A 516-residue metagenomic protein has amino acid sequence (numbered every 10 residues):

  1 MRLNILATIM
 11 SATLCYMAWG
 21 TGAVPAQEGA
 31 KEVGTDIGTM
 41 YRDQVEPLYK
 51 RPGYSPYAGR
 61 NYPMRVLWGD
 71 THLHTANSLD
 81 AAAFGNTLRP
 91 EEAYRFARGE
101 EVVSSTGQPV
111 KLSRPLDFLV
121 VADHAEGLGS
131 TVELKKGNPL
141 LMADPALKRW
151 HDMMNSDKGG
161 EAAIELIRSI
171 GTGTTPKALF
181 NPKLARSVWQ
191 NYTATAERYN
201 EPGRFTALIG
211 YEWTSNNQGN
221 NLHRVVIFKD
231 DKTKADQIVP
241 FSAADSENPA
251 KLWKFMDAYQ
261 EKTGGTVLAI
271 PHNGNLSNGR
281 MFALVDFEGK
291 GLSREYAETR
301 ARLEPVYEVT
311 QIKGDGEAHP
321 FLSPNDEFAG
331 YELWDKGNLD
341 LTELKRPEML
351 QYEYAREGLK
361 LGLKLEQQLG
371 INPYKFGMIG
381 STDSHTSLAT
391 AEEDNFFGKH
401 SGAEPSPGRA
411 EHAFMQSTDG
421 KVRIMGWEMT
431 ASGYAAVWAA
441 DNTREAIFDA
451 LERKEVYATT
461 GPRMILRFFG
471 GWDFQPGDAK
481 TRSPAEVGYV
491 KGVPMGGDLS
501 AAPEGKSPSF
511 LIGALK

Functional and structural regions predicted by a protein language model:
R2-A23: Gram-negative bacterial Sec-dependent N-terminal signal peptides
Q27-A97, E101-H151, A178-N181, T193-G203 (+3 more regions): C-terminal functional module detector
A146-T172: Low-complexity, serine/threonine/proline-enriched polar segments
L166-A185: N-terminal/domain-start segments enriched in small and hydrophobic, helix-friendly residues, covering either
I227-K229: Long, charge-dense tracts
K232, S242-E247, A329: Conserved, charged catalytic cores of large soluble enzymes
K234-I238, P324: Substrate-binding clefts and substrate-entry loops adjacent to catalytic sites of polymer-processing enzymes acting on
P240, K251-L252: Acidic, metal/ion-coordinating pockets
